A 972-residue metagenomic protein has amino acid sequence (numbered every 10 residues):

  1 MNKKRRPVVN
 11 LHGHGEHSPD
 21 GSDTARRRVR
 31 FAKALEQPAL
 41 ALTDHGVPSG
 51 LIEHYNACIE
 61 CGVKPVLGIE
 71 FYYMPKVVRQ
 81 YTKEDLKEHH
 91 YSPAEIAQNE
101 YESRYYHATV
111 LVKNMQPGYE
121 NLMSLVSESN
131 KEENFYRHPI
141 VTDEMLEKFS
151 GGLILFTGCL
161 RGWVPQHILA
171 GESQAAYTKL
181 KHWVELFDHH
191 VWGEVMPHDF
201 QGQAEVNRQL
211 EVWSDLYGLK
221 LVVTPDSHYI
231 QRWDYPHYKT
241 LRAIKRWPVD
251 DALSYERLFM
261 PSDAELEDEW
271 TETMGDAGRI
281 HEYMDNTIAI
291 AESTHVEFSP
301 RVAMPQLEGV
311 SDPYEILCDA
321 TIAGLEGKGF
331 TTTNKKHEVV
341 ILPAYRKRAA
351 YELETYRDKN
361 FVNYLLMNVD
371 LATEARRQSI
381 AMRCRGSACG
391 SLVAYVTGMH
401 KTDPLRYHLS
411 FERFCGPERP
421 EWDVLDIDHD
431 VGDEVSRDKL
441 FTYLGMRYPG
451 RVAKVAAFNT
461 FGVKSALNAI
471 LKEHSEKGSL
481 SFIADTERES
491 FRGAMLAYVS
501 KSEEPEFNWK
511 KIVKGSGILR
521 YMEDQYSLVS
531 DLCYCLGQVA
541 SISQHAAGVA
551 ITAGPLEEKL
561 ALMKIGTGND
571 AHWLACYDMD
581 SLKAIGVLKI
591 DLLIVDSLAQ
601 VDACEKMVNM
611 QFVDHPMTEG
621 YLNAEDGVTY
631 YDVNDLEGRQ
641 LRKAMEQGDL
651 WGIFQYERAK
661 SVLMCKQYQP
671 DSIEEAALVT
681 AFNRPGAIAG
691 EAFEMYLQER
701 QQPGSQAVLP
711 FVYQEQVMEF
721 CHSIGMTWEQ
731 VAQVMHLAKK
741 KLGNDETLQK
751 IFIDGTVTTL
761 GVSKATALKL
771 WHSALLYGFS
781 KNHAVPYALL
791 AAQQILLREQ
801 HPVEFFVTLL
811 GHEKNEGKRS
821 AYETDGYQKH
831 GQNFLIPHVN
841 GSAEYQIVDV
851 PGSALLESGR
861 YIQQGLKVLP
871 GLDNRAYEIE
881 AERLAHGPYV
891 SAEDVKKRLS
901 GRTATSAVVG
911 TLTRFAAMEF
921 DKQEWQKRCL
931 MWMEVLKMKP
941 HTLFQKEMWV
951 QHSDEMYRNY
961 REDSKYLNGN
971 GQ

Functional and structural regions predicted by a protein language model:
M1-C61, S124, E128-R232, G275-I280 (+3 more regions): Domain-core and long-helix interface of multi-subunit machines
V8-V9, A39-L42, C58, Y229 (+2 more regions): Noncatalytic, beta-rich nucleic-acid-contacting surfaces in large DNA/RNA-processing enzymes
A41, V66-G68, L155-T157, W192-E194 (+6 more regions): A structural signal for short, well-ordered beta-strand segments and their strand-loop junctions that often border
V47-N134: Hydrophobic or amphipathic alpha-helical targeting/insertion segments
Y55-C58, Y81-E84, V126-E128, A170-S173 (+5 more regions): Short secondary-structure boundary/capping segments
C61, E282-L307, T460: Structural signature of the thiamine diphosphate
K64-I69, P75-R79, A94-A97, R104-V110 (+5 more regions): Phosphate/diphosphate-binding loops
Y101-S103, L146-F149, A540-S543: Solvent-exposed alpha-helices and their adjacent loops that cap or buttress functional pockets in soluble metabolic
